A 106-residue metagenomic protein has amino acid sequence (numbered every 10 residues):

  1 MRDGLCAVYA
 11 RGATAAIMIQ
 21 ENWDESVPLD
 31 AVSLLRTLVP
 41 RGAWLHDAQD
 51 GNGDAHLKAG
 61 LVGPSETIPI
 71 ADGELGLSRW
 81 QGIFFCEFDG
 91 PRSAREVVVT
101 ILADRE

Functional and structural regions predicted by a protein language model:
M1-E106: Active-site histidine-anchored catalytic micro-motif
